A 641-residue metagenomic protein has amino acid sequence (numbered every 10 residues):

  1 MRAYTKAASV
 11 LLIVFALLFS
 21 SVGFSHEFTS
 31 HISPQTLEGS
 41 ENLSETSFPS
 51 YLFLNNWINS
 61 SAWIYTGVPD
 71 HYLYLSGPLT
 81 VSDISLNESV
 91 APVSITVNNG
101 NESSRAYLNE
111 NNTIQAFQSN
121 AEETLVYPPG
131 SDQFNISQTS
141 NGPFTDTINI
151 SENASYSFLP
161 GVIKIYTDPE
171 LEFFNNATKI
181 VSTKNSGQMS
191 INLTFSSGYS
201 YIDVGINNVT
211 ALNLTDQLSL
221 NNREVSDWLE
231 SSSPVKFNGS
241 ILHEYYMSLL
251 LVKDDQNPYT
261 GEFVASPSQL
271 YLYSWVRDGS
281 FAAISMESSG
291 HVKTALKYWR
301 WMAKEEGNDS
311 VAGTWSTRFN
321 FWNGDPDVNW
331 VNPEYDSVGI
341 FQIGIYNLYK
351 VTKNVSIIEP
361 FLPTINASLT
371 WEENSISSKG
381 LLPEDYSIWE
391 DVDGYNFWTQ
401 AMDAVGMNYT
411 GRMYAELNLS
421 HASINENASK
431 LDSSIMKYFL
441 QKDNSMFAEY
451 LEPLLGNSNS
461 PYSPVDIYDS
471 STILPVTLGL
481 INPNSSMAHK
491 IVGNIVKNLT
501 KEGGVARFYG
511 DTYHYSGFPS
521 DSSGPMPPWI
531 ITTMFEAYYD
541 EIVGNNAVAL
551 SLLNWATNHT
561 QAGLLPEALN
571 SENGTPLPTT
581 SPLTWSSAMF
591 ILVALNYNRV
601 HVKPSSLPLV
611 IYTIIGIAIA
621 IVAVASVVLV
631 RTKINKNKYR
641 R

Functional and structural regions predicted by a protein language model:
M1-E27, K603-R641: Secretory targeting signatures
F24-F237, S288-S289: Terminal accessory carbohydrate-recognition/targeting modules of carbohydrate-active enzymes
F28-S82, A282, N329-L348, L454-N484 (+1 more regions): C-terminal capping/lid segments that line or modulate ligand- or cofactor-binding pockets
E122, P234-L242, E287-W299, N347-N366 (+4 more regions): Structural helix-adjacent loops and short alpha-helical linkers that scaffold large soluble proteins
S248-T260, H291-S316, F361-L381, N427-M446 (+2 more regions): Long, well-ordered core segments of solenoidal/helical folds
G261, S316-N332, S378-Y395, N457-S458 (+1 more regions): Acidic/His metal-coordination segments adjacent to aromatic residues that form catalytic metal sites in metalloenzymes
L272-S377, Q400, A404, L583-Y597: Aromatic-rich carbohydrate-recognition surfaces in CAZymes
V276, D327, E334, N396-M402 (+2 more regions): Extended ligand-binding clefts on enzyme/binding-domain cores
